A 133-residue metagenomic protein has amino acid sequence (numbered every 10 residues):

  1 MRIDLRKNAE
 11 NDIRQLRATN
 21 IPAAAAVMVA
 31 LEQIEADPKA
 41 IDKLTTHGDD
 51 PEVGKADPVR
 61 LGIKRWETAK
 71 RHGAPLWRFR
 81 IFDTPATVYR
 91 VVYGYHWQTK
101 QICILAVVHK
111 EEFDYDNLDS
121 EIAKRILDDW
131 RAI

Functional and structural regions predicted by a protein language model:
M1-V88, H96-C103, V107-I133: Basic, Lys/Arg-enriched alpha-helical interface segments
